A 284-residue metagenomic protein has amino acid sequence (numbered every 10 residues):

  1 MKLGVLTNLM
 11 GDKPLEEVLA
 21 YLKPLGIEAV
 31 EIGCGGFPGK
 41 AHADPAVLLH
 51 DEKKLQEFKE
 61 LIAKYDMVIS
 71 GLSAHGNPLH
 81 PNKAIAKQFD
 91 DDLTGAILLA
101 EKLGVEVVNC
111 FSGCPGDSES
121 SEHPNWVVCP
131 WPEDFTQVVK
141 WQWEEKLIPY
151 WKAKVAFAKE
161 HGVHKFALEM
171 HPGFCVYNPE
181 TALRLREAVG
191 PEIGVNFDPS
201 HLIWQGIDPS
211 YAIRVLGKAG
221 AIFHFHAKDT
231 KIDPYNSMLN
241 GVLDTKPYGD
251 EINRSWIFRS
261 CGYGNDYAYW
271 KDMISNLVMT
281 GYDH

Functional and structural regions predicted by a protein language model:
M1-K13: Boundary/entry segment of secreted carbohydrate-active catalytic domains
K2, A29-V30, L72, W131-Y263 (+1 more regions): Acidic/histidine-rich catalytic cores of soluble enzymes
L3, Y21-I27: A short, Lys/Arg-enriched amphipathic alpha-helix followed by its capping loop at the start of a domain
L9-G11, C34-P38, G76-P78, S112-G116 (+3 more regions): Active-site-proximal loop/turn and secondary-structure-junction residues that shape catalytic pockets, frequently
P14, P45-E57, K87-Q88, Y267-Y269: Aromatic- and glycine-enriched glycan-recognition loops and surfaces that form the carbohydrate-binding subsites
E16-E17, Y21, E57-Y65, G71 (+2 more regions): Active-site acidic/histidine proton-transfer and metal-coordination neighborhood in alpha/beta enzyme cores
I32-I62, S112-E119: Glycine-rich, proline-tolerant flexible connector loops at the mouths of alpha/beta enzymes
P45-H50, G116-W131, S237-P247: Aromatic- and acidic-residue-enriched segments that line the glycan-binding/catalytic groove of carbohydrate-active
